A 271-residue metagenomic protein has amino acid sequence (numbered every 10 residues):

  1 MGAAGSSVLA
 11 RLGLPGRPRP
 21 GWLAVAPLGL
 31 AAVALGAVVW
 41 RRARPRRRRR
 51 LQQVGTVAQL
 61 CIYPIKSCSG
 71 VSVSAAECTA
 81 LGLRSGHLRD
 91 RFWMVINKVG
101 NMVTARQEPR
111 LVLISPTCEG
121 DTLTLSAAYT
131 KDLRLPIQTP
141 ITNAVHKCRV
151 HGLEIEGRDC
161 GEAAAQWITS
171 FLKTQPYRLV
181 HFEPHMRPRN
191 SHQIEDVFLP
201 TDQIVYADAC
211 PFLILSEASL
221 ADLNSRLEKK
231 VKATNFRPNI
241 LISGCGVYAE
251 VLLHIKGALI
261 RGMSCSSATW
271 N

Functional and structural regions predicted by a protein language model:
G2-N271: Metal-cofactor-dependent catalytic cores
